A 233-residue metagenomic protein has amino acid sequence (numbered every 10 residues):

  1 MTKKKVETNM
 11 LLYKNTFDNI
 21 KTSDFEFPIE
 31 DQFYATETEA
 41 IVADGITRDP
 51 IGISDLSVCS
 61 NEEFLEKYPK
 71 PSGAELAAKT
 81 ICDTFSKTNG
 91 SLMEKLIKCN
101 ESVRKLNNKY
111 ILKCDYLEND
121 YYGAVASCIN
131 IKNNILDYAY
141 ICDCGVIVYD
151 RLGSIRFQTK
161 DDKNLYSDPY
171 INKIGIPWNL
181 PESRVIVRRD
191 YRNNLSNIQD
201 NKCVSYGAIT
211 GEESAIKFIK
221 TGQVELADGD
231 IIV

Functional and structural regions predicted by a protein language model:
K3-V233: PP2C/PPM-type serine/threonine phosphatase catalytic domain
